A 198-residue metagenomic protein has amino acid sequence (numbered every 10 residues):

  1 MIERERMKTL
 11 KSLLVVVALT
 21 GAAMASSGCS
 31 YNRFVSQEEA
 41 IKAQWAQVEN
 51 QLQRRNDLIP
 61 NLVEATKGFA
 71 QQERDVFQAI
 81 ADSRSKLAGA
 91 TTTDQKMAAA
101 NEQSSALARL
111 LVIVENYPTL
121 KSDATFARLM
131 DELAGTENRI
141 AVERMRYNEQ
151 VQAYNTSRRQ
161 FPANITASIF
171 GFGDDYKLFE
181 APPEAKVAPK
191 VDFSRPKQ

Functional and structural regions predicted by a protein language model:
I2-Q198: A helix-centric hydrophobic-segment signal that preferentially recognizes long, alpha-helical stretches used
